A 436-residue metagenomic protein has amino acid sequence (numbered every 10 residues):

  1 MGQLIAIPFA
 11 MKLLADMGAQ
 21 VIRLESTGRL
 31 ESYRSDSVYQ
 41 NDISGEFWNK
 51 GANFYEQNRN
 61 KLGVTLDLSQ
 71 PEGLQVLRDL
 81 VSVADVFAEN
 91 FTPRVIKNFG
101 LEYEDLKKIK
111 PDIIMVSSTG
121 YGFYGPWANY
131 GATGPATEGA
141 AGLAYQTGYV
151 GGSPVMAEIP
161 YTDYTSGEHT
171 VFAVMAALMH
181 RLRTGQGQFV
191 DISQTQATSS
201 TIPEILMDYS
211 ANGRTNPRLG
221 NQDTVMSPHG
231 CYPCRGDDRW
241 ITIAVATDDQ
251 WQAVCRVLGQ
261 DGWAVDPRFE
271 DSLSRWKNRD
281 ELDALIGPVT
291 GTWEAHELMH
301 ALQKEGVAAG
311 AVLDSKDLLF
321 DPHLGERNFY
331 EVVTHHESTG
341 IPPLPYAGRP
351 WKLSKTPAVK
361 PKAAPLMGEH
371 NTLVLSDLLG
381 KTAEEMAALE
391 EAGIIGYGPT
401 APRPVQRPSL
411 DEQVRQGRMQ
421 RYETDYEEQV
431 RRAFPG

Functional and structural regions predicted by a protein language model:
M1-Q186, R218, L366, L373-G436: N-terminal helix-loop segment corresponding to the beta1-alpha1 unit of nucleotide/adenylate-binding folds
G28, G120-G122, Q194-S199, G236 (+2 more regions): Glycine-rich beta-alpha junction loops
G45-E46, F54, N216-T224, G230-C231 (+3 more regions): Short Gly/Pro-enriched turn/cap motifs at secondary-structure boundaries
V155-T165, F189, L219-G220, S227-H229 (+3 more regions): A short glycine-threonine-serine/GTX helix/turn-capping micro-motif
G167-G187, S200, E204-N212, C255-G262: Oxidoreductase and adenylate-handling cofactor-binding alpha/beta cores
P228-A309, K316: Aromatic-enriched alpha-helical interface/lid elements that frame and gate functional surfaces
V265-K277, L313-F320, E384-R407: Short linear loop/turn motifs
E305-P361, D411: A glycine-rich dinucleotide-binding beta-alpha-beta segment and adjacent secondary-structure elements that constitute
